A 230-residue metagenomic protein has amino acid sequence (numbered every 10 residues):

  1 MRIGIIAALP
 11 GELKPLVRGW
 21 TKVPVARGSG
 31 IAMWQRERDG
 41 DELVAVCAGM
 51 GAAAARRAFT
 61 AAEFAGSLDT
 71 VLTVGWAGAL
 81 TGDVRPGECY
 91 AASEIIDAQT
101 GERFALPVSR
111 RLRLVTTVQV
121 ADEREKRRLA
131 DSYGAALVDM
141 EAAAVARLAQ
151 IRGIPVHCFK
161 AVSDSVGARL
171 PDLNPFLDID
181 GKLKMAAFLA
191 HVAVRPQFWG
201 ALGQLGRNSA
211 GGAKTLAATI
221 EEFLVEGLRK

Functional and structural regions predicted by a protein language model:
R2, R27-K230: Glycine-rich phosphate- or other oxyanion-binding loops that anchor nucleotides, phosphorylated ligands
R2-T21: N-terminal beta1-alpha1 ligand-phosphate binding loop
W20-V23, A62: Alpha-helix boundary/capping residues
